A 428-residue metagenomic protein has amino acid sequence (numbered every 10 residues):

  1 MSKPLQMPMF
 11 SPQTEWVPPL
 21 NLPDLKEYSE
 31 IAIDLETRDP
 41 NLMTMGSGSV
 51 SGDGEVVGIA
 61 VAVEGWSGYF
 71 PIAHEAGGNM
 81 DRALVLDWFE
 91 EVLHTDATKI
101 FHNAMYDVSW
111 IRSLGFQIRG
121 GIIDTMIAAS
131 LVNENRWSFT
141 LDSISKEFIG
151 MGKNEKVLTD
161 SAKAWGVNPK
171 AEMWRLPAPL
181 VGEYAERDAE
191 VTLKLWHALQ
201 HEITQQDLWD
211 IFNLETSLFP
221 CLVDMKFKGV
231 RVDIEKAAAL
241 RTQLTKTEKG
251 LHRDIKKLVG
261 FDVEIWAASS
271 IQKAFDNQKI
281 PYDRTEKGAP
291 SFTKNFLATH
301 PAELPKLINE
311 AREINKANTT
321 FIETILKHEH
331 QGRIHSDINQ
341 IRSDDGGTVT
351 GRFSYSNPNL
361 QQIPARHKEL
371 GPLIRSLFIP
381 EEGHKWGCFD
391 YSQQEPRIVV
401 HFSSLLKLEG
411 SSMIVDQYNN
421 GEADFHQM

Functional and structural regions predicted by a protein language model:
M1-E75, R119, R136, K146-L373 (+2 more regions): Conserved "right-hand" nucleotidyltransferase catalytic core of DNA-directed polymerases
A32, A97-A104, C388: Acidic beta-strand-to-loop metal/phosphate-binding motif
E64-K99, V230, N419: Nucleic-acid-processing active sites and adjacent nucleic-acid-binding tracks, predominantly divalent metal-dependent
A97, L377-V399, M413-M428: Conserved catalytic alpha/beta cores of large enzymes that bind or transform nucleotide phosphates and polynucleotides
Y106-S113, K273-A274, I398: Phosphate- and divalent-cation-binding pockets in alpha/beta enzyme and binding domains that engage nucleotide-derived
Q117-E134, L141-S143, G421-Q427: Conserved beta-strand -> loop -> alpha-helix junction used to position metal-binding or nucleic-acid-contacting
R119-G120, I280-E286, S404-N420: Cytochrome P450 catalytic domain signature, combining two hallmark sequence patches
